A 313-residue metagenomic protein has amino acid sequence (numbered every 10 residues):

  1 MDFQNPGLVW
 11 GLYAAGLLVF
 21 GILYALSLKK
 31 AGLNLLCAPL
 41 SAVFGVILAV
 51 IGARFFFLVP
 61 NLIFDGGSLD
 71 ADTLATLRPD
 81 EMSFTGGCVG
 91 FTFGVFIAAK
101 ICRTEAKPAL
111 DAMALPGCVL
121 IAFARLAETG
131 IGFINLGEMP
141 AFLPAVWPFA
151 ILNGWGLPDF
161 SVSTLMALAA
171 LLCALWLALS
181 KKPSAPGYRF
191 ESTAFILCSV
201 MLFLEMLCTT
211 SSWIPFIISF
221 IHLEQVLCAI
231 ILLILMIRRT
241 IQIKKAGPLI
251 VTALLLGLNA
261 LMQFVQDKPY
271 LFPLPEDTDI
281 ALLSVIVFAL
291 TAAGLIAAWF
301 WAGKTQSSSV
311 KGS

Functional and structural regions predicted by a protein language model:
M1-S313: Hydrophobic, membrane-interfacing alpha helices
